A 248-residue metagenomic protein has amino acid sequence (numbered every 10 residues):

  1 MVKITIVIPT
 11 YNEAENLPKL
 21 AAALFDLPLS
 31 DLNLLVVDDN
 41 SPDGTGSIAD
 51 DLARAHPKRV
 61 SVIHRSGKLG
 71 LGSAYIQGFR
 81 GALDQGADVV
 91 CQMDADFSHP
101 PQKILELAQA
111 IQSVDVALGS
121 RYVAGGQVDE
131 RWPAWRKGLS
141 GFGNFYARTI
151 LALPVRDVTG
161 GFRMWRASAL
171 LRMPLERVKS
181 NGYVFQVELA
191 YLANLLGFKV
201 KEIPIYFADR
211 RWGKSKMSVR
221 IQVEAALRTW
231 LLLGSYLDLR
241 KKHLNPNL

Functional and structural regions predicted by a protein language model:
M1, F145, A152-L153, L175-L248: Hydrophobic helical membrane-anchoring modules
K3-T5, N33, E188: Cell-envelope/extracellular polymer assembly enzymes that use nucleotide-activated donors
I8, D31-S41, I63-H64, M93: Short beta-strand/loop segment that forms part of the nucleotide-sugar
E15-K19, D43-L52: Acidic helix N-cap motif at the loop->helix transition within catalytic regions of sugar-transfer enzymes
A22-D31: Short, acidic, metal-binding catalytic loop of nucleotide-sugar glycosyltransferases
D38-S47, F97: A conserved acidic beta->alpha catalytic loop
R65-D84, P101-Y183, R210-L227: Acceptor/aglycone-binding surface of glycosyltransferases and processive sugar-polymer synthases
A87-S98: Short beta-strand-to-loop acidic/aromatic patch adjacent to the donor-nucleotide binding site
